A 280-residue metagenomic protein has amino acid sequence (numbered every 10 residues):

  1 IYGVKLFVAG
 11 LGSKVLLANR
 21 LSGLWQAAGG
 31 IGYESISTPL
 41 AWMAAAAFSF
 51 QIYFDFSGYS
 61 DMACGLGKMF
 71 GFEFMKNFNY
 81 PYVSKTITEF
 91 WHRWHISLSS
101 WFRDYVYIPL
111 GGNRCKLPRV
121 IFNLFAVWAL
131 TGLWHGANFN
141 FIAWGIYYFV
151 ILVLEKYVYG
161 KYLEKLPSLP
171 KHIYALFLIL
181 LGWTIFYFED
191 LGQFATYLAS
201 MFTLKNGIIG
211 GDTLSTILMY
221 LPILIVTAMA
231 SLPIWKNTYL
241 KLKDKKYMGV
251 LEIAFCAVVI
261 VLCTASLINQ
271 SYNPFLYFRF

Functional and structural regions predicted by a protein language model:
I1-I234, L240-R279: Membrane-embedded transmembrane alpha-helical bundles that form the catalytic cores of multi-pass lipid-modifying
